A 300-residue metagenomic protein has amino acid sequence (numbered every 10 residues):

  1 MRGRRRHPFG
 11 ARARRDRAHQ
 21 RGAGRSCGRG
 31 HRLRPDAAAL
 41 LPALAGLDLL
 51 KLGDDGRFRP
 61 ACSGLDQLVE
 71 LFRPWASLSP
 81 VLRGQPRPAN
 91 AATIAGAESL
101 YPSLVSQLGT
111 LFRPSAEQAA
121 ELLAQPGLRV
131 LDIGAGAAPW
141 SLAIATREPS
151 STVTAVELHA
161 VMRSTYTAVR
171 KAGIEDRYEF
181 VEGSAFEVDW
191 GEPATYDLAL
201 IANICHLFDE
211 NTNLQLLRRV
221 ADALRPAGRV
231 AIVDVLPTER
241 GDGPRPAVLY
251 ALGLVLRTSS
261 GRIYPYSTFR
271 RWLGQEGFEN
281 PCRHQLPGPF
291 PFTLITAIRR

Functional and structural regions predicted by a protein language model:
M1-A13, A37-L128: Conserved Class I S-adenosyl-L-methionine-dependent methyltransferase catalytic core
M1-G46, L52, I133, A137-R300: Alpha-helical subdomain
